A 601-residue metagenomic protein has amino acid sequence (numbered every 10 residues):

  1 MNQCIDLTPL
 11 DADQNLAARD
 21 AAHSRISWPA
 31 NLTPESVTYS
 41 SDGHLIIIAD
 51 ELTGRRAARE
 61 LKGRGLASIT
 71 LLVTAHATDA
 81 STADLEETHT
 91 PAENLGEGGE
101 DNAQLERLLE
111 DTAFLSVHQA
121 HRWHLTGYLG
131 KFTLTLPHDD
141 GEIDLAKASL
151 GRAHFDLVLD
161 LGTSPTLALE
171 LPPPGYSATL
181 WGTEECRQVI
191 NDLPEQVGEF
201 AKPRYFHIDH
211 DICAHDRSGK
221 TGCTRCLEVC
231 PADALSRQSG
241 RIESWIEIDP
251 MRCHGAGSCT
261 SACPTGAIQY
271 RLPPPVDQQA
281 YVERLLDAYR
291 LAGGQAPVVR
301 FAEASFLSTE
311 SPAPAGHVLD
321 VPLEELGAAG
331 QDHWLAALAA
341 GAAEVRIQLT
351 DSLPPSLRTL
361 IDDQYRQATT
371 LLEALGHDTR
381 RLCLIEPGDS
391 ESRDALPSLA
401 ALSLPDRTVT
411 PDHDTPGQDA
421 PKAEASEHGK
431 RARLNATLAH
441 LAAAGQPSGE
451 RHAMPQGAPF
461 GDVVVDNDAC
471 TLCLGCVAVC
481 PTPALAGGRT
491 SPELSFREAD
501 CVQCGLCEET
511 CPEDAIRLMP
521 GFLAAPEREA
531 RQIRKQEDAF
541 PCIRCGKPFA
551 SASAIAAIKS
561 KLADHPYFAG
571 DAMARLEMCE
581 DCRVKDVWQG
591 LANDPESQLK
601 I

Functional and structural regions predicted by a protein language model:
M1-H23, Q238, S244-Y281: Helix-enriched interaction subdomains in cytosolic or periplasmic regions, typified by TIR/SEFIR signaling/NADase cores
M1-V229, D233, A296-S308, R358 (+5 more regions): Ferredoxin-type iron-sulfur electron-transfer modules and their immediate structural context
I69-L72, P322, E344-L349: Short hydrophobic alpha-helical runs that function as membrane-insertion/retention elements
L235-S236, C259, I268-Q269, C476 (+3 more regions): Short hydrophobic beta-strand motif reused across regulatory alpha/beta modules
G240-I246, T490-S495, Q532-Q536, A556-L576: Short linker/helix segments within small regulatory modules
P250-C253, G257, E498-C504, P566-D586: Cysteine-rich micro-motifs
Y289-G327, T408: Mobile, glycine- and charge-enriched loop segments and immediately flanking short secondary-structure elements within
G316, D320, A342-A343, T350 (+2 more regions): Long C-terminal interaction/binding lobes of large macromolecular proteins
